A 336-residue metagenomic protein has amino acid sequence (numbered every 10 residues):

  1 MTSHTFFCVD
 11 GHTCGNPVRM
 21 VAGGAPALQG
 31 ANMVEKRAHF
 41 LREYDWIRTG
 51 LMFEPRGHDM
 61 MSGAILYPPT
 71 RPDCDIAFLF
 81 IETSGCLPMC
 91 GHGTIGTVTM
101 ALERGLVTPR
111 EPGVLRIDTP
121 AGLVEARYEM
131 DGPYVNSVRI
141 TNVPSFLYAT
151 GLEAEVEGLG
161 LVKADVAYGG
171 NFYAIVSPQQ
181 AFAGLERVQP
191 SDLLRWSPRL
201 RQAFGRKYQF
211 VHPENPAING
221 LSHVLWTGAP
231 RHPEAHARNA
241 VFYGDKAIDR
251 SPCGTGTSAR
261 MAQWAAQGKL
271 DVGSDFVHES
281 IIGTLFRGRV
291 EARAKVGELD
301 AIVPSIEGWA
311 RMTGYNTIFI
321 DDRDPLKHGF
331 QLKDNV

Functional and structural regions predicted by a protein language model:
M1-D165, A174-V336: A glycine-rich beta-to-alpha transition motif near the start of alpha/beta enzyme domains, typified by
G170: Glycine-rich ThDP/TPP pyrophosphate-binding loop and its adjacent helix/strand module within ThDP-dependent enzymes
